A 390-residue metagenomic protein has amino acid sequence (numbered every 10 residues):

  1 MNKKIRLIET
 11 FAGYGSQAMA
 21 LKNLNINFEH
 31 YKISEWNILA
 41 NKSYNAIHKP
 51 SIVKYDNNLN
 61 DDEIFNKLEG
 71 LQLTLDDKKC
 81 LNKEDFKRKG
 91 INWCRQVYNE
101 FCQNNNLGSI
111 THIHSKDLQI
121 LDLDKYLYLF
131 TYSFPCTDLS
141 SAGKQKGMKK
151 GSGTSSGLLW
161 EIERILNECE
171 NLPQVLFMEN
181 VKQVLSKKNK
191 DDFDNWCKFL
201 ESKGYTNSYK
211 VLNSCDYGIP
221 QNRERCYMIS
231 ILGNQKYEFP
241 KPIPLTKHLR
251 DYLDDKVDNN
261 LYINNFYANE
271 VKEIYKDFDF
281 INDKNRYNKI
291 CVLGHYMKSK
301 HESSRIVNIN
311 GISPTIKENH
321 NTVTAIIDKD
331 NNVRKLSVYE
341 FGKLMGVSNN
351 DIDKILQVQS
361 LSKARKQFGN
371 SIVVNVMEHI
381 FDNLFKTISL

Functional and structural regions predicted by a protein language model:
N2-L172, K182-S186, D191-D194: Core alpha/beta nucleotide-donor-binding catalytic domains of modification enzymes
G15, I38-L39, P135-L139, K182-Q183 (+5 more regions): Short, solvent-exposed loop/turn segments at secondary-structure junctions
A20, S43, E161, N195-S202 (+2 more regions): Amphipathic alpha-helical segments that form well-ordered structural scaffolds and often line/cohere around active
I26, Y205, N349-N350: Short aromatic/hydrophobic-glycine micro-motifs
S34-E35, M178-E179, E318: Short His-Asn-centered micro-motif
S51-N57, N207, D351-D353: Short, well-structured beta-strand/strand-turn elements
Q96, I113-L129, C136-I309, P314-T315 (+1 more regions): Class I S-adenosyl-L-methionine
E273-L390: C-terminal target-recognition/interaction regions appended to catalytic cores
